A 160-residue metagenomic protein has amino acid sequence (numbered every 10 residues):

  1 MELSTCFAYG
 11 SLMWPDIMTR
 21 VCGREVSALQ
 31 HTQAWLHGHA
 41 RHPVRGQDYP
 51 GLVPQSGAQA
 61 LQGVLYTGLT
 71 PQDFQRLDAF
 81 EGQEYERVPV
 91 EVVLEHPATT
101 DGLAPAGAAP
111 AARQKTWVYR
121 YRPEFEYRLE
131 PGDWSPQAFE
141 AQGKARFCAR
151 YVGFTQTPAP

Functional and structural regions predicted by a protein language model:
M1-P160: Glycine-aromatic micro-motifs
